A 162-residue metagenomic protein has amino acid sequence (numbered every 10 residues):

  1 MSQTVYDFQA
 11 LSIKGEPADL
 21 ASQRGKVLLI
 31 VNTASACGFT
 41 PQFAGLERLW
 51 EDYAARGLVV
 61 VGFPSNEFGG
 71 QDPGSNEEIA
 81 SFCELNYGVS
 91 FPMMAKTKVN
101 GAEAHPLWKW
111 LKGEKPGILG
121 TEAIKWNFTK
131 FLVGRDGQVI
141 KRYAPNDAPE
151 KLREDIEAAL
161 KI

Functional and structural regions predicted by a protein language model:
M1-I162: Chalcogenol-based redox active-site neighborhoods
